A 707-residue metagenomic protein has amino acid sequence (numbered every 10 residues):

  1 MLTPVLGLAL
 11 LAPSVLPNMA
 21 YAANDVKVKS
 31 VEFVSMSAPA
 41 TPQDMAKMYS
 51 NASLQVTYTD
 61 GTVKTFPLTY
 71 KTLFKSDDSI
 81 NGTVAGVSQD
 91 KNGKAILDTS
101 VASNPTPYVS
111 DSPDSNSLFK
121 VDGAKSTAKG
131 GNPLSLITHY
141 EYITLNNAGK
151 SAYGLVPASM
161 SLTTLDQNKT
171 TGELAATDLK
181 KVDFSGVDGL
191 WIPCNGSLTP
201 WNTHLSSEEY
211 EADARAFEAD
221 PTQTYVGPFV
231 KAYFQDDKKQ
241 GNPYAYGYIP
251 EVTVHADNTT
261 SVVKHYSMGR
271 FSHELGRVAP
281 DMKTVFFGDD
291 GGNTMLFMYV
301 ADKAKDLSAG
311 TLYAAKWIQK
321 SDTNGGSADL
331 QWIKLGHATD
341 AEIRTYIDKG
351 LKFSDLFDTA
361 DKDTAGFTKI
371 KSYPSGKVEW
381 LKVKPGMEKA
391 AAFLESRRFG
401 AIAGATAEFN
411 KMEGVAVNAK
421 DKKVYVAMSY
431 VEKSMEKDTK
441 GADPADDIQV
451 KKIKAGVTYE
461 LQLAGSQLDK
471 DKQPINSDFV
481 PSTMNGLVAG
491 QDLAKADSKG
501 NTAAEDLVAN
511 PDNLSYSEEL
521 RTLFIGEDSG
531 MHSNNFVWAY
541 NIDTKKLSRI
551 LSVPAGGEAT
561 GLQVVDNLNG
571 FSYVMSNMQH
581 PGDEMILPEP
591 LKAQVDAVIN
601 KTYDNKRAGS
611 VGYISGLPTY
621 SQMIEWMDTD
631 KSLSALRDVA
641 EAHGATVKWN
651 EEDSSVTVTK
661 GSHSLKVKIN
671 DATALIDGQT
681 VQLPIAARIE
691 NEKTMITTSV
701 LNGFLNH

Functional and structural regions predicted by a protein language model:
M1-L8: Sec-dependent N-terminal signal peptides
L6, A20, A635-L636: Generic structural signal for hydrophobic residues
A9, D566, F704-L705: Generic structural signal for hydrophobic core residues of well-folded globular domains
L11-N24: Sec-dependent signal peptide cleavage junction
A23-Y620: Conserved small-residue
Y620-H707: Primary recognition of N-terminal secretory signal peptides and signal-anchoring hydrophobic helices
